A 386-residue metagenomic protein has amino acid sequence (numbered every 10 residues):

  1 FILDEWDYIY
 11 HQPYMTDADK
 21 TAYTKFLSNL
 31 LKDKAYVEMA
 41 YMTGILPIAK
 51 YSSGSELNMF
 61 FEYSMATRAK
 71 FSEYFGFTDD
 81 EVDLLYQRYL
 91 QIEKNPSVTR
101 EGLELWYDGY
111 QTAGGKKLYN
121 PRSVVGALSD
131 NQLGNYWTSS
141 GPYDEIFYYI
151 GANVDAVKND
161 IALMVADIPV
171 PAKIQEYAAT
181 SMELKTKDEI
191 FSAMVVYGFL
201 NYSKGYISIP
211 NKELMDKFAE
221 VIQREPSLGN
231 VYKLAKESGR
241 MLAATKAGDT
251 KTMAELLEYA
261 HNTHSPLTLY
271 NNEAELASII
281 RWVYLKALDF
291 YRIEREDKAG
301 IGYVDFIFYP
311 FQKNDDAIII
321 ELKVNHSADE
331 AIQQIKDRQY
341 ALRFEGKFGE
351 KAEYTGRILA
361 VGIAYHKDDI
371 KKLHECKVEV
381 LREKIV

Functional and structural regions predicted by a protein language model:
F1-N272, A287-D289: Phosphate-binding site recognition
I9-H11, A49-S55, A328-A331, D368-V378: Switch/connector loops and helix/strand junctions flanking conserved nucleotide-binding motifs in nucleotide-processing
T21-K25, V324-L342: Mg2+/Mn2+-dependent nuclease catalytic core
N29-D33, M39, S192-L200, R281-K286 (+1 more regions): Metal-dependent nuclease catalytic cores in nucleic-acid-processing enzymes, especially RNase H-like/related
A274, S278, W282, V304-F306 (+1 more regions): Feature representing long, continuous alpha-helical segments
I280, V304-F308, D316-V324, R338: Conserved catalytic cores of phosphodiester-cleaving nucleases, focusing on short active-site segments
A287-K313: Active-site metal-binding core of divalent-cation-utilizing nuclease and nuclease-like domains
Y354-V386: Domain-level recognition of nuclease-like catalytic cores that cleave nucleotide substrates
